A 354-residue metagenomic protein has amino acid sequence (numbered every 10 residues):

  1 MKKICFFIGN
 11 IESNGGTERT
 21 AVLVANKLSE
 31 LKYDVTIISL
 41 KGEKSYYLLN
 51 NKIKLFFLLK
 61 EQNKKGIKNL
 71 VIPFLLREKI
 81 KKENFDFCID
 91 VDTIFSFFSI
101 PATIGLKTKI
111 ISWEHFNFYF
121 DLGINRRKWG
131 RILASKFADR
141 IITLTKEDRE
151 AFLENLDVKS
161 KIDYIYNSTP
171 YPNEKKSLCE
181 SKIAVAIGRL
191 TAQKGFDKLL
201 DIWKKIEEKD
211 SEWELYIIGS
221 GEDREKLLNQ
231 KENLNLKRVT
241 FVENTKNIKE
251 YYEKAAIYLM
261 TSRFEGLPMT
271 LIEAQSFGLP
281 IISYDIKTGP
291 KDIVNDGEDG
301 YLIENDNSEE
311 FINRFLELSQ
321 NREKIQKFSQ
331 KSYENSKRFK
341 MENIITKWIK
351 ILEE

Functional and structural regions predicted by a protein language model:
F6-L23, K27-K68, L153-N155, I162-Y164: N-terminal strand-loop element at the rim of the active site of nucleotide-sugar-dependent glycosyltransferases
G15-L23, K182, A186-K205, E222-L228 (+1 more regions): A conserved mid-protein helix/loop that constitutes part of the nucleotide-sugar donor-binding site
D90-S96, E114: Short His-centered aromatic/hydrophobic patch
K136-N173: Donor nucleotide-sugar binding/catalytic pocket of nucleotide-sugar-dependent glycosyltransferases
N244, R263: Aromatic "clamp/platform" in nucleotide-sugar-dependent glycosyltransferases that forms part of the donor/acceptor
P280-Y284: Short hydrophobic beta-strand element within catalytic cores of glycosyltransferases and related nucleotide-activated
N295-G297, Y301-S308, E317-R322, K337: Conserved acidic donor-binding segment of nucleotide-sugar-dependent glycosyltransferases
E310, E317, K324-R338, K350: A short, well-ordered alpha-helix in the C-terminal region of glycosyltransferases
